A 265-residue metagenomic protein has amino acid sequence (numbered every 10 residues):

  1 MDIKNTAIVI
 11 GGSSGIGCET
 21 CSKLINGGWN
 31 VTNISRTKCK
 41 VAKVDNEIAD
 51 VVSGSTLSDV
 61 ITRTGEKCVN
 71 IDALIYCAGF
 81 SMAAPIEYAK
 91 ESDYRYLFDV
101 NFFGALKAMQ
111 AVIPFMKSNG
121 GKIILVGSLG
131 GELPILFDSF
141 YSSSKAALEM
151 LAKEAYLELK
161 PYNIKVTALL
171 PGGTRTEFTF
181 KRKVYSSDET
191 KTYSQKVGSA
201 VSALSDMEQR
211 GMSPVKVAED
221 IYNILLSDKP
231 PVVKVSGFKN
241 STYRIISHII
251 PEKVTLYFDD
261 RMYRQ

Functional and structural regions predicted by a protein language model:
S13, G17, C21: N-terminal Rossmann NAD(P)H-binding glycine-rich loop of SDR-like oxidoreductase domains
C77-M82: Conserved NAD(P)H cofactor-binding loop of Rossmann-fold oxidoreductase domains
P85-I86, D93-R95: Substrate-binding pocket helix/loop in short-chain dehydrogenase/reductase
M109, S144-A147: Active-site helix of classical SDR
M109-Q110, K153: A short, exposed helix-loop element centered on a Lys and neighboring polar residues
S128: Residue(s) in the substrate-gating loop at a strand-loop-helix junction that position the organic substrate next
K160-E208: C-terminal beta-strand-loop-alpha-helix "lid" module of Rossmann-like NAD(P)-dependent dehydrogenases
